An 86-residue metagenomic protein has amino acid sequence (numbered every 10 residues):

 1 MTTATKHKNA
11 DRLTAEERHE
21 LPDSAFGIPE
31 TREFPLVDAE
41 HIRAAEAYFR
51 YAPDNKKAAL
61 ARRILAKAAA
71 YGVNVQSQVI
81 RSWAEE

Functional and structural regions predicted by a protein language model:
M1-E86: A charge-rich, low-complexity, intrinsically flexible signal that marks solvent-exposed coils, linkers, repeats
